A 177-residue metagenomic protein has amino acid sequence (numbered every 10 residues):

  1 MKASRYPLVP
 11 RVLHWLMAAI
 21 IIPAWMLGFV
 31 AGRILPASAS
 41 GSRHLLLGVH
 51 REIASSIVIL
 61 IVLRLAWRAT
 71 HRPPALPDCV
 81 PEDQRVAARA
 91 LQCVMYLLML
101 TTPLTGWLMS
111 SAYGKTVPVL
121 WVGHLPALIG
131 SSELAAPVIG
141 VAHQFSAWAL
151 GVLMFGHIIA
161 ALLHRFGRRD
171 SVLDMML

Functional and structural regions predicted by a protein language model:
M1-L177: Membrane-embedded alpha-helical bundles that constitute the cytochrome b-like, heme-associated redox core of multi-pass
